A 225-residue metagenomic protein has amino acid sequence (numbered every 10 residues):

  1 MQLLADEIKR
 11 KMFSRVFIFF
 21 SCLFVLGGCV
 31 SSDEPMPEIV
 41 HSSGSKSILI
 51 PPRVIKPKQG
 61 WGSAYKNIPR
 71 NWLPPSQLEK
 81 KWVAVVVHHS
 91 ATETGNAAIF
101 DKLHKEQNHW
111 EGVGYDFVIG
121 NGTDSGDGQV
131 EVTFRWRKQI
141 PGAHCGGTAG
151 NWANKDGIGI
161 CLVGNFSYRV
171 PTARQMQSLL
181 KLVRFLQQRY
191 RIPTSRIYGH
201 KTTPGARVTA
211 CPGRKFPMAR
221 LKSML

Functional and structural regions predicted by a protein language model:
L3-I8, F13, G28-E79, N121-D124 (+2 more regions): Basic/polar, cationic surfaces and motifs that engage anionic cell-wall and phosphate/carboxylate ligands
V16-G27: Bacterial N-terminal signal peptides
F20-S21, Q107, I140, I160: Exposed boundary/loop context
N71-K138: Short, conserved "active-site rim" segments that organize catalytic pockets and cofactor/ligand binding
H88-H89, H104, D116, A143-G150 (+1 more regions): Histidine-centered active-site/metal-ligand motif
